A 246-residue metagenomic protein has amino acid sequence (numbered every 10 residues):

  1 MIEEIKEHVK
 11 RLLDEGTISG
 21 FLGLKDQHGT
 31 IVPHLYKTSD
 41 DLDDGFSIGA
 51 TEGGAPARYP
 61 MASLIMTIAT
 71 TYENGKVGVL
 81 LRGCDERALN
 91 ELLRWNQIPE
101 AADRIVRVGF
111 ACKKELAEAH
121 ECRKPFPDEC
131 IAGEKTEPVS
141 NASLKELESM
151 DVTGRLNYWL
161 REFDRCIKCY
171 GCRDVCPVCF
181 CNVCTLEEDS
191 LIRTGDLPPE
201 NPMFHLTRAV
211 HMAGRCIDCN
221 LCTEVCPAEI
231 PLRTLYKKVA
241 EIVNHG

Functional and structural regions predicted by a protein language model:
M1-R165, R173-V178, N182: Iron-sulfur-associated redox domains of electron-transfer enzymes in respiratory and anaerobic energy metabolism
S143-F163, C181-G246: Ferredoxin-type iron-sulfur electron-transfer modules in oxidoreductases and energy-metabolism complexes
